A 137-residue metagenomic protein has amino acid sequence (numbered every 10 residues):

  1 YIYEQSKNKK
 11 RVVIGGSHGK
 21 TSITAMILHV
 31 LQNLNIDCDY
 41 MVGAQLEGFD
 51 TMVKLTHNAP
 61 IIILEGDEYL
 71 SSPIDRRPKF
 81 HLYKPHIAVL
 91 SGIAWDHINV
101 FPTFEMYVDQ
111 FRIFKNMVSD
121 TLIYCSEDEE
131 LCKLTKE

Functional and structural regions predicted by a protein language model:
Y1-S126, E130-E137: Phosphate-binding loop of NTP-binding sites
